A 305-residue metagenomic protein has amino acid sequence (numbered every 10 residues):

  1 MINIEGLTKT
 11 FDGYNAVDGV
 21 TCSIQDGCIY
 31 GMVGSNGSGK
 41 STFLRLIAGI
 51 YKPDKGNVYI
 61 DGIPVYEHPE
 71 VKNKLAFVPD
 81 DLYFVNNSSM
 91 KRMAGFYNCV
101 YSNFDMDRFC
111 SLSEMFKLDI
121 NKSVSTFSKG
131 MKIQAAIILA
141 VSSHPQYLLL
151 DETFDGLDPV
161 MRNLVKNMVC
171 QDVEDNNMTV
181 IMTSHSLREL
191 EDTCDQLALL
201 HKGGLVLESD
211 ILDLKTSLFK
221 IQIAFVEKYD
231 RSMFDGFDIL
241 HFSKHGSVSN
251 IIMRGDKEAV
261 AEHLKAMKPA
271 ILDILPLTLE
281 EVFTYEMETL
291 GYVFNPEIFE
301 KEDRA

Functional and structural regions predicted by a protein language model:
G34-G39: Walker A (P-loop) phosphate-binding loop of ABC-type ATPase nucleotide-binding domains
A48: Helix-to-loop junction immediately C-terminal to a conserved catalytic motif
G56-V71: Conserved ABC transporter NBD signature motif
P79-A135: ABC-family P-loop ATPase nucleotide-binding domains
L148-E152: Catalytic Walker B motif of ABC-type/P-loop ATPase nucleotide-binding domains
V165-G255: ABC transporter nucleotide-binding domain
I252-A305: C-terminal coupling/interaction segments
